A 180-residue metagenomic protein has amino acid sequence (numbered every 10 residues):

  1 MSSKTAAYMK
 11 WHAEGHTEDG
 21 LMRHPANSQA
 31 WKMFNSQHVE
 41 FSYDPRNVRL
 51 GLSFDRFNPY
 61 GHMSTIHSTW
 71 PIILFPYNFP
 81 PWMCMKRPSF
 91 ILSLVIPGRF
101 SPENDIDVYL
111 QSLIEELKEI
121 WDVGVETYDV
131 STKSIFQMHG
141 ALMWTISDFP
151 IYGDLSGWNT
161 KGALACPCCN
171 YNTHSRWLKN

Functional and structural regions predicted by a protein language model:
M1-N180: Domain-level cores of phosphate- or acyl-group-handling catalytic modules
